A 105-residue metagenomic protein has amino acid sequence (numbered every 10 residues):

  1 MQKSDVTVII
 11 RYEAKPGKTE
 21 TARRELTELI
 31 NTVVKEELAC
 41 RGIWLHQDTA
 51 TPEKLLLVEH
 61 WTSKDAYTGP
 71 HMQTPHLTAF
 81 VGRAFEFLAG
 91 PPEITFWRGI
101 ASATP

Functional and structural regions predicted by a protein language model:
M1-S4, W44-E53, A79-P105: Glycine-rich beta-strand-turn "strand-cap" elements at beta-sheet edges
D5-E13, G42-M72: Short, well-ordered beta-strand segments in beta-rich or mixed alpha/beta enzyme and ligand-binding folds
Y12, V33-E36, A103: Compositionally biased, intrinsically disordered low-complexity segments
E13-R23: Short, surface-exposed ligand-recognition loops at beta-strand->loop->(often short) alpha-helix junctions that present
K18-E20, D65-Y67, S102: Residue-level signal for secondary-structure boundary sites
T21-T51: Ampipathic, surface-exposed secondary-structure segments
E28, T32-C40, H60-T95: An amphipathic, aromatic/His-enriched active-site/gating alpha helix that lines ligand/cofactor pockets
